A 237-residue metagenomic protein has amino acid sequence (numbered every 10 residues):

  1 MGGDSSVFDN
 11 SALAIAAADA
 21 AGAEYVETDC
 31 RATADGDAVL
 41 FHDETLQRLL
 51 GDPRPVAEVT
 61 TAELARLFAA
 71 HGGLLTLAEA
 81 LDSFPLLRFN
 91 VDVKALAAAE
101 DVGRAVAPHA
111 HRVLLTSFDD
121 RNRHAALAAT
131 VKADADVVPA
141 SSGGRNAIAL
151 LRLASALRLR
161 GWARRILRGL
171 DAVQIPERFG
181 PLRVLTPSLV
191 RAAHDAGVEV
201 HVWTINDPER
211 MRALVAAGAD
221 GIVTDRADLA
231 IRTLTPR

Functional and structural regions predicted by a protein language model:
M1-R237: Phosphate-group recognition and catalysis centered on beta-loop-alpha active-site segments
